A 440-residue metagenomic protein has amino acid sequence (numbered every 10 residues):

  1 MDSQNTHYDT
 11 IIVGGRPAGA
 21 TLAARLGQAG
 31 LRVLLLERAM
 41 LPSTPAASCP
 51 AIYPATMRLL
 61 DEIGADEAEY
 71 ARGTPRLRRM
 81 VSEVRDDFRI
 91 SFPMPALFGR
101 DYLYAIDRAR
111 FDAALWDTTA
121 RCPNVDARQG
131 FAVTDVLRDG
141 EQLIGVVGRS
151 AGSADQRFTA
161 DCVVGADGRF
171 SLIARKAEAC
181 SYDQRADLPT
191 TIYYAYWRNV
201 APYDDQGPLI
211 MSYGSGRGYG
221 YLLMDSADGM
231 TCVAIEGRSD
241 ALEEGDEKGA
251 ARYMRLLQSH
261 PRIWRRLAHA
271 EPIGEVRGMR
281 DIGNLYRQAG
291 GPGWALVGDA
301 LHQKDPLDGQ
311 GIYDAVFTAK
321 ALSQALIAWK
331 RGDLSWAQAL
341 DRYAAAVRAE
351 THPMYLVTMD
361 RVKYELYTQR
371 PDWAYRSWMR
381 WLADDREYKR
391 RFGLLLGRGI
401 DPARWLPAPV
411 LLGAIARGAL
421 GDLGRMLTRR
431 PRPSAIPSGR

Functional and structural regions predicted by a protein language model:
D2-A18: Beta1/beta-strand and adjacent pyrophosphate-binding region of the FAD-binding site in flavoprotein oxidoreductases
V13, G27-S48: Glycine-rich FAD pyrophosphate-binding loop
A18, L41, F170: Conserved Rossmann-like nucleotide-cofactor binding loop
E62-D112: A conserved beta-strand/loop capping segment in the N-terminal third of enzymes that catalyze redox or closely related
L97-D117, A195, L242-K248: Short beta-strand to alpha-helix junction loop
T118-R262: Predominantly flavin-linked oxidoreductase catalytic cores and closely associated redox partners
A241-D341: FAD/FMN-dependent oxidoreductases across multiple families
A325-R440: C-terminal helical "tail/cap" subdomain of flavin- and related membrane-associated enzymes
